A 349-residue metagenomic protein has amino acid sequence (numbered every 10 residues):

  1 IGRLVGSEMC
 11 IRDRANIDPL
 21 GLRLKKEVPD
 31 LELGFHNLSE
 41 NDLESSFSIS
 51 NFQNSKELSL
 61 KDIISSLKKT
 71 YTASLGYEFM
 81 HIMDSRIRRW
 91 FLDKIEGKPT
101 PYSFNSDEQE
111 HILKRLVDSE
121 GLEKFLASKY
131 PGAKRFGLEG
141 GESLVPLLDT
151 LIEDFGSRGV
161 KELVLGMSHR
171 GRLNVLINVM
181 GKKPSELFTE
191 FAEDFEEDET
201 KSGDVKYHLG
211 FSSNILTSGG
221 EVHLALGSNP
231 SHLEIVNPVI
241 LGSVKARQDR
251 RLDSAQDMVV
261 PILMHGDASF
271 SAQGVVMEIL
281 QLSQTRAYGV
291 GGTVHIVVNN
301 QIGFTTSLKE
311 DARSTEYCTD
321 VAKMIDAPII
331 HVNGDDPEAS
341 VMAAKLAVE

Functional and structural regions predicted by a protein language model:
I1-G6: Single conserved hydrophobic/aromatic residue that forms the stacking wall/gate of nucleotide- or nucleobase-binding
M9-C10: Active-site loops and adjacent core secondary-structure elements that bind or stabilize anionic groups
A15-G21, K25: Segments forming glycine/polar-rich beta-alpha architectures that bind adenosine-containing cofactors
P29-F47, S106-E110, E190-I215: N-terminal structural subdomain of ketosynthase/condensing enzymes
F79-E120: Low-complexity, highly charged intrinsically disordered N-terminal segments that act as targeting/localization
G121, F125-S185: Active-site pocket-lining segments that scaffold enzyme catalytic pockets across diverse folds
K161-G334: Cofactor-binding active-site loop characterized by glycine-rich and histidine/acidic residues
S340-E349: Structural signature of the thiamine diphosphate
